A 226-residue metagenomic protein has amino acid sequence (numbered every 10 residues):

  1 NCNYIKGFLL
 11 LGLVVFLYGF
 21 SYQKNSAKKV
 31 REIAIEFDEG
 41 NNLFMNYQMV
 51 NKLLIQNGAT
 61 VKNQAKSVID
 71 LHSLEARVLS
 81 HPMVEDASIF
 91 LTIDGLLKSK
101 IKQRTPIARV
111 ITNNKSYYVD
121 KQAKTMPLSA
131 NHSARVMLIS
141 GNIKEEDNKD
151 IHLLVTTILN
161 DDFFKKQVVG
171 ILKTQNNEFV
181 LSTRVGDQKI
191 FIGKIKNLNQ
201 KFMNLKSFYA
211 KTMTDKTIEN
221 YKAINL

Functional and structural regions predicted by a protein language model:
N1-L17, N51, L79-I93, H132-E145 (+1 more regions): Short, charge-rich amphipathic segments
N1-M49, V61, Q175-L226: N-terminal positively charged amphipathic segments used for targeting/anchoring
S26-N131: Terminal hydrophobic membrane-targeting helix
R31-I33, S80-E85, I93-L97, K115 (+5 more regions): Envelope-exposed proteins and targeting segments
Y47, N51, L71, E75 (+3 more regions): Extracytoplasmic/secreted envelope proteins and their assembly/folding machinery, especially bacterial periplasmic
G58-V61, P82, I101, V155-D162 (+1 more regions): Sec/Tat-exported extracytoplasmic proteins
K100-Q175, I190: Extracytoplasmic segments of membrane-associated envelope/inner-membrane machinery
